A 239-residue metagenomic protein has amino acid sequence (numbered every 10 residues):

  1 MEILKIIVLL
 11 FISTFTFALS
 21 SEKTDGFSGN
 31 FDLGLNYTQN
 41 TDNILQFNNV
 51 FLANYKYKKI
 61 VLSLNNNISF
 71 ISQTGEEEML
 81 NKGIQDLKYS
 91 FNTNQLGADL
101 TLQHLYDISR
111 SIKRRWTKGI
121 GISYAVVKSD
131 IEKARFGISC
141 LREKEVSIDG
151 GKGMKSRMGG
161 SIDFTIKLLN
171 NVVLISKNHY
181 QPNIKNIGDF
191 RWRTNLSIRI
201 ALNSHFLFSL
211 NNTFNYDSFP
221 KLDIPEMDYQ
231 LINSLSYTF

Functional and structural regions predicted by a protein language model:
M1-G26: Cleavable N-terminal export/targeting peptides
S21-Y37, L62-L64: Transmembrane beta-strand segments of Gram-negative outer membrane beta-barrel proteins
D25-F27, N43-F47, M79-G83, R114-K118 (+4 more regions): Residues that define the transmembrane beta-barrel architecture of outer-membrane proteins
F27, K59-L64, Q95-A98, D130-A134 (+2 more regions): Repeated loop/turn-to-beta-strand initiation elements of outer-membrane beta-barrel proteins
F31-L35, N49-Y55, Q85-F91, I120-Y124 (+5 more regions): Residues on the lipid-exposed face of transmembrane beta-strands in outer-membrane beta-barrel proteins
L33-L35, L64-I68, L100-H104, I120 (+3 more regions): Transmembrane beta-barrel strands of outer-membrane/channel proteins
I131-P182: Detector for outer-membrane/organellar transmembrane beta-barrel domains, recognizing the amphipathic beta-strand
K185-F239: Predominantly the C-terminal beta-signal and adjacent terminal strand-loop region of outer-membrane beta-barrel
